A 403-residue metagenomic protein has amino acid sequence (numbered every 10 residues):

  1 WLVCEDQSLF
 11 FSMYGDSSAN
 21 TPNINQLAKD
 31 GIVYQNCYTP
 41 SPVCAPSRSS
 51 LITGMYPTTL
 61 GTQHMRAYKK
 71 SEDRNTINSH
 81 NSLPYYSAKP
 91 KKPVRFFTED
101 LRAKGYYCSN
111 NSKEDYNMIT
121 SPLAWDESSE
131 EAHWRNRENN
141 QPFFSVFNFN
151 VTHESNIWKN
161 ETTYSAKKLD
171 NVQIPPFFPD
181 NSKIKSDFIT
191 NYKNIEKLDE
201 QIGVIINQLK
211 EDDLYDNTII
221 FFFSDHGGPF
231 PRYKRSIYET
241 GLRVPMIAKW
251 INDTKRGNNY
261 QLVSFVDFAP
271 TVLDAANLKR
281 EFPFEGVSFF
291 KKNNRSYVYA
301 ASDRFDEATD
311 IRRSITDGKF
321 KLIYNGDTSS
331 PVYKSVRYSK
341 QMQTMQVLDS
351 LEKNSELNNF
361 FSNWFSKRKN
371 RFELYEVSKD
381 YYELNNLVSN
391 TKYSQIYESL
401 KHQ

Functional and structural regions predicted by a protein language model:
W1-K367, F372-E373, Y381-H402: Formylglycine-dependent sulfatase
